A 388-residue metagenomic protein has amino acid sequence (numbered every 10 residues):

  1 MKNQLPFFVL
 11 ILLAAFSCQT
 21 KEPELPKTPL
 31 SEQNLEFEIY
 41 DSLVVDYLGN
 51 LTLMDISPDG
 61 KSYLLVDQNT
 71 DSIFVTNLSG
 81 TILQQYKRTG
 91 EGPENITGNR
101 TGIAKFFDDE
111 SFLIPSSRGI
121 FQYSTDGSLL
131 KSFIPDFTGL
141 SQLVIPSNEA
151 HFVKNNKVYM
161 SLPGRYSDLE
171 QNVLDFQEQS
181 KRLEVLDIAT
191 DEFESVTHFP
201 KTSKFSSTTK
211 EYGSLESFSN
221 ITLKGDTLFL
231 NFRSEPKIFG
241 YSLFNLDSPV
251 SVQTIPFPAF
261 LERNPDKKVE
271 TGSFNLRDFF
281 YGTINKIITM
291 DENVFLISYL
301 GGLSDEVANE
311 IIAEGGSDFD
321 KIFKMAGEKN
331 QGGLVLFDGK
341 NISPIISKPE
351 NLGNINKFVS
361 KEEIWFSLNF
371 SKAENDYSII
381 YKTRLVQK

Functional and structural regions predicted by a protein language model:
F16-S17: C-terminal motif of bacterial Sec signal peptides marking the signal peptidase cleavage site
L25-N50, D338-I345: A short helix->beta-strand "capping" segment at the edge of beta-propeller domains
L35-V45, Y86-I96, F133-V144, F193-G213 (+2 more regions): Surface-exposed loop and turn segments in beta-propeller and other repeat-based domains that flank or scaffold
D41-S72, S298: Beta-strand-rich domains and repeat architectures in extracellular enzymes and scaffolds, especially beta-propellers
T52-S57, G102-F107, N148-N155, G213-K224 (+2 more regions): Structural signature of eukaryotic scaffold interfaces centered on beta-propeller domains
G119, D126-N155, S161-N172: Asp-box/WD-like beta-propeller blade repeats and closely related beta-sheet repeat scaffolds
D175-T190, I312-G339, I379-Q387: Beta-propeller blade signature
F280-D338: Loop/turn-rich, solvent-exposed surfaces of beta-rich toroidal or solenoidal domains
